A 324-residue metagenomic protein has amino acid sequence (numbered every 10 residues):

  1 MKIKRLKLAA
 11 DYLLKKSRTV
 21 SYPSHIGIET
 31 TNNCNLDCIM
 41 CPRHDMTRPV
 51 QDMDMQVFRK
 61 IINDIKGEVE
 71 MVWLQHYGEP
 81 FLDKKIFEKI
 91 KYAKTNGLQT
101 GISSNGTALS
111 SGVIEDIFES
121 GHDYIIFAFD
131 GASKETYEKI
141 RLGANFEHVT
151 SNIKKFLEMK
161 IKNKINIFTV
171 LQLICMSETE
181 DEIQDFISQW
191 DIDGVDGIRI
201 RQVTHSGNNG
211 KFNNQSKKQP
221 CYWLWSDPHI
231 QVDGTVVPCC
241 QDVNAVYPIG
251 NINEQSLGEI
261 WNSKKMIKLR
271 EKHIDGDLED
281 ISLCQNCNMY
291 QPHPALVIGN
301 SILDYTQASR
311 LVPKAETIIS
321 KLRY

Functional and structural regions predicted by a protein language model:
M1-Y124, E135, K139, G143 (+3 more regions): Conserved alpha-helical substructure of the radical SAM core
T19-V20, K218-Y222: Short loop/turn motifs at secondary-structure junctions and domain boundaries
I26, T30, C34-N35, D54 (+9 more regions): Generic structural signal for small/hydrophobic residues in well-ordered secondary structure, especially within
I28, N32-N35, Q215, L278-I281: Processing junctions and N-termini across compartments
C34, C38-C41, C221, C239-C240 (+1 more regions): Short cysteine clusters
M53, K84, A144, E178-D181 (+2 more regions): Residue-level signal for the nucleotide or nucleotide-sugar donor/cofactor binding architecture
G67-Q75, T95-G101, E119-G131, E147-N213 (+1 more regions): Conserved C-terminal portion of the radical SAM core fold that forms the substrate/S-adenosylmethionine-binding
K154, E158-F168, S188-F212, T235-V236 (+1 more regions): C-terminal accessory region of radical SAM enzymes
